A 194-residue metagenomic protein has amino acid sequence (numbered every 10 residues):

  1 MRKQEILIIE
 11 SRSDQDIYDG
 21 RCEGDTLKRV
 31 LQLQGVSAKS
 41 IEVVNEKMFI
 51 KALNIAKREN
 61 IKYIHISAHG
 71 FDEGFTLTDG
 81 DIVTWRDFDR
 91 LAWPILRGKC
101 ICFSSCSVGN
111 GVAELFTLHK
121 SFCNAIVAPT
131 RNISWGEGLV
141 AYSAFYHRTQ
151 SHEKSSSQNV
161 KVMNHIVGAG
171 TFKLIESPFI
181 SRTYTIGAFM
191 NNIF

Functional and structural regions predicted by a protein language model:
M1-E59: A domain-level signal for caspase-like cysteine endopeptidase catalytic cores and their zymogen-processing architecture
M1-R2, I55-N60, W93-R97, K120-S121: Flexible, charged surface loops at secondary-structure boundaries
I6, A38-K39, I101, N124 (+1 more regions): Hydrophobic anchor at the start of a short beta-strand that flanks the dinucleotide cofactor-binding loop
S13-I17, E46-M48, G70-G74, S107-N110 (+1 more regions): Short acidic, S/G/P-rich loop/turn micro-motifs used as interaction or catalytic elements
L53-F88: A glycine-rich, hydrophobic loop/mini-helix early in the fold
G80-L139: Catalytic cores of nucleophile-dependent amide-cleaving enzymes
I82-A92, H152-F194: Caspase-like cysteine protease fold
L139-Q150: Short, small-residue alpha-helix embedded
